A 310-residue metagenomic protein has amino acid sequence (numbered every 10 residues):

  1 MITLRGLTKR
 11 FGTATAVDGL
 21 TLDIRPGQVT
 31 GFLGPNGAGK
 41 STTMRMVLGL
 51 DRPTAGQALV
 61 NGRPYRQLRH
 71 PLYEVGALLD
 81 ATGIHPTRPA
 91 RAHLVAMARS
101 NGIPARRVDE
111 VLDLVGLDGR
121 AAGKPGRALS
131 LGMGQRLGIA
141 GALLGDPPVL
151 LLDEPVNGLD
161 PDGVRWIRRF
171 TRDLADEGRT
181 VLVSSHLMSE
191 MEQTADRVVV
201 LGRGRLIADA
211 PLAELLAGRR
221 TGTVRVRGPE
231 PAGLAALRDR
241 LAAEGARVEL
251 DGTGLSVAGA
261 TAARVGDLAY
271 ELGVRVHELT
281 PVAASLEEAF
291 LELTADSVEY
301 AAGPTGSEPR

Functional and structural regions predicted by a protein language model:
I2-L4, K9-G202, A208: ABC transporter nucleotide-binding domains
T8, Y65, L72, R91 (+5 more regions): Alpha-helix N-cap/helix-start and coil->helix boundary motif
L72, L216-R219, T294: Short, flexible helix/strand-to-coil boundary loops that buttress conserved ligand/catalytic motifs in alpha/beta
N101-G102, V164, P231, A258-G259 (+1 more regions): Short alpha-helix boundary/capping motifs
E110, A213-G218, A302-G303: Short, flexible cytosolic linker that couples an ABC transmembrane/permease module to its adjacent nucleotide-binding
D118, G245-V248, G254-L255, A263-G266 (+2 more regions): Extracytoplasmic/periplasmic regions of membrane proteins
I167-A260: ABC transporter nucleotide-binding domain
A260-R310: C-terminal coupling/interaction segments
